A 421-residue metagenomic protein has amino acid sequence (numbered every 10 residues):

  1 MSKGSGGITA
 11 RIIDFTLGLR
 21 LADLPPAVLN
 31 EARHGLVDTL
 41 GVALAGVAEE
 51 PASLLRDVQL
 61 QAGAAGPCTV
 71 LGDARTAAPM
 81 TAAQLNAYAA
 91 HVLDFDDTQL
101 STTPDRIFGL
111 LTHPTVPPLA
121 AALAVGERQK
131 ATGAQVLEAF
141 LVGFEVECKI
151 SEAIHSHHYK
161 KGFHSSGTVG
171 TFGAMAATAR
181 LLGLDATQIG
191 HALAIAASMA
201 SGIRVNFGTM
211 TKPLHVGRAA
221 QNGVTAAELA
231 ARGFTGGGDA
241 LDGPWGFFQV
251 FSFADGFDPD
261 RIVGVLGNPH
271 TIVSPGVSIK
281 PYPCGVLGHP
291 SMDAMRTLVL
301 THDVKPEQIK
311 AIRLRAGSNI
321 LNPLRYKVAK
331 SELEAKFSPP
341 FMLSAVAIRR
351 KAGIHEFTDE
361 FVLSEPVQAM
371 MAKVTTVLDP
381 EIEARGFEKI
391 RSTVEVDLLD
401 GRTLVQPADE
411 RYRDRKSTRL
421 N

Functional and structural regions predicted by a protein language model:
M1-L111, G208-Q221, T225-R419: Terminal-appendage/accessory-domain detector
V28, A32-G35, P117, Q135 (+5 more regions): Residue-level detector of well-ordered alpha-helical segments, enriched for hydrophobic/aromatic packing positions
G46, A122-Q129, M175-L182, A227-L229 (+2 more regions): Well-ordered alpha-helical scaffold segments within catalytic/enzyme domains
H91-E152: Hydrophobic alpha-helical hairpins/lids featuring a short glycine-rich hinge
V116-A124, E145, V169, G173-A177 (+3 more regions): Short amphipathic alpha-helical face segments that pack within enzyme cores and frequently flank/anchor catalytic
P117-L119, V146, S198-G202, V265-P269 (+1 more regions): Short connector loops/turns at beta-strand edges and beta->alpha or beta->beta junctions
G126-T225, G237-P244: Glycine-rich, mobile lid/loop segments that gate access to catalytic sites or pores
